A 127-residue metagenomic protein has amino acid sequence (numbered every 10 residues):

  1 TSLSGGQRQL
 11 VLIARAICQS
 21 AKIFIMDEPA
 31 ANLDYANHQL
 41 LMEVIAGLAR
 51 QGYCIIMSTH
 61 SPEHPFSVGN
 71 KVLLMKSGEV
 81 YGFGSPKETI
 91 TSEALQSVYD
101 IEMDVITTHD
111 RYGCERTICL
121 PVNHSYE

Functional and structural regions predicted by a protein language model:
T1-L3: Conserved ABC ATPase signature
F24-D27: Catalytic Walker B motif of ABC-type/P-loop ATPase nucleotide-binding domains
Q39-Q51: Helical segment within the ABC ATPase nucleotide-binding domain
T59-H60: H-loop/switch region of ABC-family ATPase nucleotide-binding domains
P65-S67: A short, surface-exposed alpha-helical micro-motif characterized by mixed small hydrophobic and charged/polar residues
V72-S85: H-loop (His-switch) and adjacent beta-strand-loop-beta switch element of ABC-type ATPase nucleotide-binding domains
V98-E127: ABC ATPase nucleotide-binding domains
